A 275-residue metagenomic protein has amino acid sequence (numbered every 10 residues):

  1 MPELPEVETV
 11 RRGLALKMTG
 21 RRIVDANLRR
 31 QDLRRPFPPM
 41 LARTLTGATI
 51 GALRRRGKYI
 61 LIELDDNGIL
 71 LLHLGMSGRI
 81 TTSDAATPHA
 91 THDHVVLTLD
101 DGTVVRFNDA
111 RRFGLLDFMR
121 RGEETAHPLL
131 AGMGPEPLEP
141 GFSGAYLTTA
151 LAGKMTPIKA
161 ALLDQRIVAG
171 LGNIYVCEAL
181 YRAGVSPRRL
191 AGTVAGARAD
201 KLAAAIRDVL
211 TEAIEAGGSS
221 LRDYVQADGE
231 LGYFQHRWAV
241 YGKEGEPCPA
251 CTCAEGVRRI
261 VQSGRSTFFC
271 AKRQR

Functional and structural regions predicted by a protein language model:
M1-G114, A216, V240-E246, A250 (+1 more regions): A cross-family signal for N-terminal binding/gating loops and helix N-caps that shape access to the active site
M1-L4, P137, G141, A195-A203: Generic detection of long, well-ordered alpha-helical segments
E3, E8-G13, M18, A26-R30 (+13 more regions): Sparse, context-dependent recognition of short Cys/His-centered cofactor- or disulfide-binding micro-motifs
R22-M40, R54, T148-R275: Basic, nucleic-acid-binding surfaces and adjacent catalytic neighborhoods in DNA/RNA-processing proteins
L70-G170, Y175-R182: Phosphate/anion-contacting hairpin/loop surfaces
